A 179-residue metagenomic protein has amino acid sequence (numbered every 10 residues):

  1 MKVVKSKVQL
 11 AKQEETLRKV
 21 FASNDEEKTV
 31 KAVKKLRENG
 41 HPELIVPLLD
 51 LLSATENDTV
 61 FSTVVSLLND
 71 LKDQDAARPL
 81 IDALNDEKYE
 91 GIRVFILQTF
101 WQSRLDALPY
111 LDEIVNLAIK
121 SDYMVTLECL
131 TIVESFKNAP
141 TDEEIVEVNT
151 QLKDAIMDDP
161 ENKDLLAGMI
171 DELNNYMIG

Functional and structural regions predicted by a protein language model:
M1-V8, E27-N39, D50, F61-D73 (+4 more regions): Structural detector for internal amphipathic alpha-helices that build alpha-solenoid repeat scaffolds
K2-V20, N39-L52, D73-D86, L105-I119 (+2 more regions): Amphipathic alpha-helical scaffolding segments comprising HEAT/armadillo-like alpha-solenoid repeats
N24-D25, E56-N57, K88-Y89, S121-D122 (+1 more regions): Short inter-helical turns and helix N-cap capping residues of alpha-solenoid HEAT/ARM repeat scaffolds
E90, V94, L108, I119 (+1 more regions): Short, amphipathic alpha-helical segments
L111, V125-L130, V146-N149, P160-E161: Short C-terminal domain-edge/linker segments immediately following a structured domain
A118, A155-D164: Helix-loop junctions that connect tandem helical modules in alpha-solenoid scaffolds
